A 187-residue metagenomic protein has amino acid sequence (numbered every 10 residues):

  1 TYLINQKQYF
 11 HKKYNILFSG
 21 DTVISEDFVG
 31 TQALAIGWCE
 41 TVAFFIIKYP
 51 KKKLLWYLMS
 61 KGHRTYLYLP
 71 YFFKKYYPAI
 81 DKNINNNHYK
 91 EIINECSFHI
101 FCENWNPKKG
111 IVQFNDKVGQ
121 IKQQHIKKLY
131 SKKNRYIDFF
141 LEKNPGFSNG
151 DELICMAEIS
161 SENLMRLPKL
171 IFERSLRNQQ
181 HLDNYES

Functional and structural regions predicted by a protein language model:
T1-T22: Long, hydrophobic/aromatic-enriched structural stretches that serve as scaffold segments
Y2, W38-V42, W56: Solvent-exposed, well-ordered amphipathic alpha-helical segments that flank/support binding or catalytic loops
K7-F10, I46-S187: Terminal substrate-recognition subdomain of acyl/acetyltransferases
Y14-N15, A35-I36, Y49-P50: Short, charged/polar low-complexity linear motifs in solvent-exposed/disordered segments
G20-G30: A short, internal acetyl-CoA/4′-phosphopantetheine-binding micro-motif in the GNAT/acyltransferase core
V29-F44: Conserved acetyl-CoA-binding loop-helix of GNAT-fold acetyltransferases
